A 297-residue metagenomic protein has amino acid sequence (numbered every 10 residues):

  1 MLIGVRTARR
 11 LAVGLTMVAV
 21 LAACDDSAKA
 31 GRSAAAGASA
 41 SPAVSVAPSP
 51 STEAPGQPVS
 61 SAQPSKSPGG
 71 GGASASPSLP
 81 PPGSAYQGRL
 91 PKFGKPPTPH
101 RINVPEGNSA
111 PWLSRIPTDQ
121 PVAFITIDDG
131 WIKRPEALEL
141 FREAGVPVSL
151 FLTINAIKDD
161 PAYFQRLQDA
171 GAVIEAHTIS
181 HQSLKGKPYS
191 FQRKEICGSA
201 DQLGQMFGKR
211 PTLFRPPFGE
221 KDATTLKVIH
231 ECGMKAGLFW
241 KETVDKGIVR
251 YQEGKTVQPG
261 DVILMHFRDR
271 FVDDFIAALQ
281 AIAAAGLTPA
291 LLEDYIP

Functional and structural regions predicted by a protein language model:
L2-A12: Bacterial N-terminal signal peptides that target proteins for export
A12, D25-S114: N-terminal low-complexity, Pro/Thr-rich disordered segments that flank secretion/membrane-targeting signals
V20-A23: C-terminal motif of bacterial Sec signal peptides marking the signal peptidase cleavage site
S27-K29, R142, P147-S149, V173 (+2 more regions): CE4/NodB-like, metal-dependent polysaccharide N-deacetylase domain that modifies extracellular/periplasmic N-acetylated
G83-A176, S180-S183, Q202: Active-site beta->alpha N-cap acidic-glycine motif
A123-I127, V148-L152, V173-A176, T212-R215 (+3 more regions): Structural recognition of the beta-strand scaffold that forms the well-ordered cores of secreted hydrolase catalytic
G130-K133, L152-D160, S183-Y189, R215-K221 (+2 more regions): Acidic-and-aromatic substrate-binding clefts and catalytic sites of carbohydrate-active enzymes
R210, E220-T256, P289-I296: His/Asp/Glu-enriched short active-site or ligand-binding loop at hydrolase and phosphoryl-transfer sites
